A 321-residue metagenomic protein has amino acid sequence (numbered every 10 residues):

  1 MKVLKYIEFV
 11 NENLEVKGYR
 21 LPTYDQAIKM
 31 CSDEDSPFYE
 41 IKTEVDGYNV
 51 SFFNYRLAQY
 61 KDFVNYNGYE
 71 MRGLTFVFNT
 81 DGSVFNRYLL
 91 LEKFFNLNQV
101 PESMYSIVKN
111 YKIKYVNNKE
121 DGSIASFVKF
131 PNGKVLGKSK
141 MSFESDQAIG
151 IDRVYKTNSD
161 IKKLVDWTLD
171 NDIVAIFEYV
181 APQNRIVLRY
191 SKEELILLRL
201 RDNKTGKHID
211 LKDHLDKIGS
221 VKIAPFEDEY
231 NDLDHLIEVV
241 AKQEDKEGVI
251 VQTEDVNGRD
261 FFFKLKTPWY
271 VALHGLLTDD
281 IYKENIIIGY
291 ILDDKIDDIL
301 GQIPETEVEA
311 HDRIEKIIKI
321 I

Functional and structural regions predicted by a protein language model:
M1-L4: A signal for long, low-complexity, Ser/Thr/Asn-enriched, surface-exposed stalk/shaft and domain-boundary segments
I7-I321: Core nucleotide-handling region used for phosphoryl-transfer chemistry
